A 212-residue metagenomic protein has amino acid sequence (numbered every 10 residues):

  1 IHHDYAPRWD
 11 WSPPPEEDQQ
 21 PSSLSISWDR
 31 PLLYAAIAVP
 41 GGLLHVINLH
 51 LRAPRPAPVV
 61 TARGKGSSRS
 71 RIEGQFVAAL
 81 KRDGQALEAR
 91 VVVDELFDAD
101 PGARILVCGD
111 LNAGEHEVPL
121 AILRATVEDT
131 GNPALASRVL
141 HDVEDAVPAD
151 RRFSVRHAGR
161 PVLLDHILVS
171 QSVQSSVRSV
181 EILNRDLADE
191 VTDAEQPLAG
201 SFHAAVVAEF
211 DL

Functional and structural regions predicted by a protein language model:
I1-H2, P58, R178-E181: Short, charged, solvent-exposed linker or helix-capping segments at domain edges/interfaces that act as flexible hinges
I1-P54: Structured beta-strand-rich core segments of catalytic domains in phosphoester-bond hydrolases
E17-Q19, S70-Q75, A149-R151: Flexible glycine/proline-enriched surface loops and loop-helix/loop-strand junctions
S27, A36, V93-L106, L111-L212: Metal-dependent phosphoester-hydrolase catalytic domains
R52-A53, T61-G66, P119-D129: Short, surface-exposed, charged loop/turn segments at secondary-structure junctions
P54-A79: A solvent-exposed, charged loop/short amphipathic helix patch at secondary-structure junctions
E73-P101: A long, amphipathic alpha-helix that forms part of the scaffold/cap immediately adjacent to metal-dependent active
